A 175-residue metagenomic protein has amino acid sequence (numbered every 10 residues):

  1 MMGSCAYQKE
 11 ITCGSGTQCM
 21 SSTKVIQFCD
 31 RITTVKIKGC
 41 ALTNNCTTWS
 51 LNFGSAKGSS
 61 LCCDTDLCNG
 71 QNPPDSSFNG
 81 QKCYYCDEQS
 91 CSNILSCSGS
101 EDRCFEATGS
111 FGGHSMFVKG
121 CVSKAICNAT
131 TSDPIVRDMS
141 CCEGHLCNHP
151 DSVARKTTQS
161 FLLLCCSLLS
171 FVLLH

Functional and structural regions predicted by a protein language model:
M1-H175: Disulfide-rich, cysteine-dense mature extracellular segments of secreted or cell-surface proteins
